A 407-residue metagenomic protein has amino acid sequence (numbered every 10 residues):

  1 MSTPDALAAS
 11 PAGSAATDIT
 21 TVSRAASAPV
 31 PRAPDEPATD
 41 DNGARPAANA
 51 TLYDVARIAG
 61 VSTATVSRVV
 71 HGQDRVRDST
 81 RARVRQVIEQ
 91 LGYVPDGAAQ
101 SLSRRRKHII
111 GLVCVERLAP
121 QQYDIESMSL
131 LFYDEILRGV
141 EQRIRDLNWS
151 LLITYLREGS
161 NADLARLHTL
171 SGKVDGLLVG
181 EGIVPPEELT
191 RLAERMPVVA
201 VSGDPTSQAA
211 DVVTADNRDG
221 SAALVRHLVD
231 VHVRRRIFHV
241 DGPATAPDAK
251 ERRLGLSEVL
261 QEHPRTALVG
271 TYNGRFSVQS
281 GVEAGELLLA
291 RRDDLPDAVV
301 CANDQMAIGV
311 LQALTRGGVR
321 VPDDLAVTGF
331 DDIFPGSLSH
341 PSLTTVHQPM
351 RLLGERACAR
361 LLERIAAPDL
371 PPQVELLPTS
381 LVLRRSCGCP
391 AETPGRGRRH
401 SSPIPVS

Functional and structural regions predicted by a protein language model:
S2-G13, D18-R45, I58, Q90 (+3 more regions): Bacterial carbohydrate/catabolite-sensing allosteric modules
N49-A50, Y93: Residue-level signal for the short linker/turn that defines the boundary of a DNA-recognition helix
Y53, A64: Residues within helix-turn-helix
A56, S67: The alpha-helix within a helix-turn-helix
V70, I88: DNA major-groove recognition helix of helix-turn-helix
V94-A165: Amphipathic helical "hinge" segments at domain boundaries
